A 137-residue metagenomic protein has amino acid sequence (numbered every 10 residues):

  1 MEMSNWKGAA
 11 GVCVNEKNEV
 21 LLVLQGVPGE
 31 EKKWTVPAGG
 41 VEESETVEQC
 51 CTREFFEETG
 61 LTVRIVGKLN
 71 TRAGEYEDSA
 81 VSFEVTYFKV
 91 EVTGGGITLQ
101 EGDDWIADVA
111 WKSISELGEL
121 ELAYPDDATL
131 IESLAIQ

Functional and structural regions predicted by a protein language model:
M1-V20, P37: Conserved N-terminal beta-strand and adjoining loop/helix that marks the start of the Nudix/MutT-like hydrolase domain
K7-A9, N18, F83-T86, A107: Change "...and in nucleic-acid phosphodiester-cleaving endonucleases..." to "...and in nucleic-acid processing enzymes
C13-V14, L22, V90-V92, W111: Conserved hydrophobic "DFG−1" position in protein kinase catalytic cores
Q25: Short loop/turn segments immediately following the C-termini of beta-strands
P28-W34: A conserved beta-turn-beta hairpin within the catalytic core of GNAT-like acetyltransferases that forms part
V36-L69: The catalytic Nudix box helix
A73-I97, A110, E132-S133, Q137: Active-site-adjacent beta-strand/loop module that shapes the phosphate/pyrophosphate-binding cleft
K89, L99-E132: NUDIX/MutT-family hydrolases
